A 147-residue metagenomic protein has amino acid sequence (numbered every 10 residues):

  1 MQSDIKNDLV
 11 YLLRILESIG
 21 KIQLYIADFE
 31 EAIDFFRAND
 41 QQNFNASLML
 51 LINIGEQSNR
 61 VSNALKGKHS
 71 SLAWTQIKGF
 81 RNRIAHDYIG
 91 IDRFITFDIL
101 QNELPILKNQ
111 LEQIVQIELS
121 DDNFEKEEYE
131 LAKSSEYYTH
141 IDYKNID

Functional and structural regions predicted by a protein language model:
M1-D147: Solvent-exposed interaction patches of small proteins and small membrane subunits
